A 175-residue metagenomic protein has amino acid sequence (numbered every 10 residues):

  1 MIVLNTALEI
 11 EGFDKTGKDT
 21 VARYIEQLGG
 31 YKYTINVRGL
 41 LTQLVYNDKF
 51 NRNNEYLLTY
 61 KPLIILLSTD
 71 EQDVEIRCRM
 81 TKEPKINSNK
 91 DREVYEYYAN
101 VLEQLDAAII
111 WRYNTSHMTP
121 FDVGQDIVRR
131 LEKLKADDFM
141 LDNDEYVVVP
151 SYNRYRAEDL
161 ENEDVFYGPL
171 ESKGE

Functional and structural regions predicted by a protein language model:
I10: Hydrophobic anchor at the beta1->P-loop junction of P-loop NTPases
F13: P-loop (Walker A) phosphate-binding loop of NTP-binding proteins
T16: ATP-binding Walker
D19: Walker A/P-loop
Q27-P62, S68: Glycine-rich phosphate-binding loop used to anchor ATP phosphates in small-molecule kinases, encompassing both
T59-L105, D126, E132: A glycine- and Lys/Arg-enriched "phosphate-lid" helix/loop adjacent to the NTP-binding pocket of small-molecule kinases
A99-E175: NTP-dependent small-molecule kinase module
